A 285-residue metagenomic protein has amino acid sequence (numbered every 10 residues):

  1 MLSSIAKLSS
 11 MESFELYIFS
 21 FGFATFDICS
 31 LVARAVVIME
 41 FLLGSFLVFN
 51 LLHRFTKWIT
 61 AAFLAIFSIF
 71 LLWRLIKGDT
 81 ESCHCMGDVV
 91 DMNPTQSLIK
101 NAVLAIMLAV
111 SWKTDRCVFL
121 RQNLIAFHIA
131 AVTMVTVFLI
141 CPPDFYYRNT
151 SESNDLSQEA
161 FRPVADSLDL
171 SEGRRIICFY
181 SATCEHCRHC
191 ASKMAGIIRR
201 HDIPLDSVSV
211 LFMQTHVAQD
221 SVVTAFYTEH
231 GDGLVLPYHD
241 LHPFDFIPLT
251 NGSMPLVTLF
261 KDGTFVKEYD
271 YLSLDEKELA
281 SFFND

Functional and structural regions predicted by a protein language model:
M1-S9, S30-F70: Functionalized membrane-embedded alpha-helices
A102-I129: Cytosolic-side transmembrane helix boundary signature
F119-Y146: Internal/C-terminal transmembrane anchor helices
L168-R188, M194-G196: Short active-site neighborhood of thiol/selenol oxidoreductases, capturing the structured segment around
A191-M213: Conserved helix-turn-beta segment immediately C-terminal to the redox Cys motif in thioredoxin-like folds
L205-V223, D232-P243: Thiol-based oxidoreductase modules, predominantly thioredoxin-like and allied folds used for disulfide exchange
T228-L256: Short, internal strand/loop/helix patches that form the active-site neighborhood or redox-interaction surface
P248-D285: Non-catalytic, surface beta->alpha helical segment in thiol-disulfide oxidoreductase systems
